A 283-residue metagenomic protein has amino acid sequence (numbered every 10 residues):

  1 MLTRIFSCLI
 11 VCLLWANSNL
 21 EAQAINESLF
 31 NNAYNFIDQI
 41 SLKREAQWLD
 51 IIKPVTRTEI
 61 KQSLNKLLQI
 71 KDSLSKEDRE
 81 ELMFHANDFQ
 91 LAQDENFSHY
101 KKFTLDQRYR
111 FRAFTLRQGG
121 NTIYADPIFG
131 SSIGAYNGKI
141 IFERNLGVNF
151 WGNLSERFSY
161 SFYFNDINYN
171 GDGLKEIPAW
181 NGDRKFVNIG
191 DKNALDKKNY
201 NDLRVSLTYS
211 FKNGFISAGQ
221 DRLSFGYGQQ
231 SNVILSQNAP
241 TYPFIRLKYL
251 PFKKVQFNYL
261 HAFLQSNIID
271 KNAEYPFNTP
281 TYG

Functional and structural regions predicted by a protein language model:
M1-I25: Bacterial Sec-dependent N-terminal signal peptides
A24-N31, K43-I51, T56-T58, S63-G283: Outer-membrane beta-barrel channel domains
F36-S41: Mature N-terminal segment immediately following signal peptide/propeptide cleavage in secreted/periplasmic
